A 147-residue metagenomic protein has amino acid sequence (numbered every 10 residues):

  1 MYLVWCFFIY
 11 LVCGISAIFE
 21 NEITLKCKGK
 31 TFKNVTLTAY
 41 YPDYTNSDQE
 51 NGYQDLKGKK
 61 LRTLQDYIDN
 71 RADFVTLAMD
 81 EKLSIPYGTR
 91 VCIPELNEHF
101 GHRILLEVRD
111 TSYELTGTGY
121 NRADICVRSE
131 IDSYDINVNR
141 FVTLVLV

Functional and structural regions predicted by a protein language model:
Y2-A17: Cleavable N-terminal signal peptides of Sec/SRP-targeted secreted and luminal proteins
F19-V147: Solvent-exposed, well-ordered loop and adjacent helix/strand elements within mature globular domains that form
